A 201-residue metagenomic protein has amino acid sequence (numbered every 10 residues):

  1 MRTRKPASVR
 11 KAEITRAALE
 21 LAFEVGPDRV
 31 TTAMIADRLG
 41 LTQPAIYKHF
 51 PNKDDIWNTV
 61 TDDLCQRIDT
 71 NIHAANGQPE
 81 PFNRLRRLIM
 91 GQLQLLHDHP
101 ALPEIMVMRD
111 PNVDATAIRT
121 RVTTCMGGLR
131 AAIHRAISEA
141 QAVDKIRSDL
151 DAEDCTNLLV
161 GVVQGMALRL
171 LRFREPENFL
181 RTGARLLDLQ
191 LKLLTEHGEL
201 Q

Functional and structural regions predicted by a protein language model:
M1-V9, D149, R172, G198-Q201: N-terminal intrinsically disordered/low-complexity leader segments
R2, V60-R87, H134: Amphipathic alpha-helical linker/stalk segments
R10-L19, I35, V60-L64, I68 (+1 more regions): Generic hydrophobic, amphipathic alpha-helix propensity
E13, L21-D55, T59: Helix-turn-helix
Q66-H73, D98, T116-V143, E153-N157 (+3 more regions): Amphipathic alpha-helical packing segments from all-alpha helical-bundle domains
H73-A101, A152, T156-L159: Hydrophobic alpha-helical connector segments
L95-D98, R135, E139, L159-E177 (+1 more regions): Amphipathic C-terminal alpha-helical segment
L96-A117, L168: Amphipathic alpha-helical segments used for helix-helix packing
